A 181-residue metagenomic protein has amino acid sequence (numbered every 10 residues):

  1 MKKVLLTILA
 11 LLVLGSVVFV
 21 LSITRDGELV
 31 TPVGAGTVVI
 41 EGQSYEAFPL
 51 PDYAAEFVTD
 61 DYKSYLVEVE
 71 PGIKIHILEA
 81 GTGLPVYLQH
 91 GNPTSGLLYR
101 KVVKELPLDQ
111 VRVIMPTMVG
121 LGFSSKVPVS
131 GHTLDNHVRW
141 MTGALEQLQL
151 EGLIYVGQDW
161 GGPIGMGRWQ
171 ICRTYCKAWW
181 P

Functional and structural regions predicted by a protein language model:
K2-L84, L108-V111, E151: Alpha/beta-hydrolase fold catalytic core
F57-V58, E70-P71, M115-G157: Active-site loop/oxyanion-hole signature of alpha/beta-hydrolase fold enzymes
V67, L88, P116, G157 (+1 more regions): Conserved SAM-binding loop
I73, L78-F123: Conserved HGGG/HGGXW glycine-rich cap/lid loop of the alpha/beta-hydrolase fold
R100, T142, M166: Active-site phosphate/pyrophosphate- and oxyanion-stabilizing loops and adjacent acidic/basic residues in soluble
V103-P107, S130-H132, R173-T174: Glycine-rich, phosphate-binding/catalytic loops in enzymes
E151-P181: Conserved hydrolase catalytic core segment
